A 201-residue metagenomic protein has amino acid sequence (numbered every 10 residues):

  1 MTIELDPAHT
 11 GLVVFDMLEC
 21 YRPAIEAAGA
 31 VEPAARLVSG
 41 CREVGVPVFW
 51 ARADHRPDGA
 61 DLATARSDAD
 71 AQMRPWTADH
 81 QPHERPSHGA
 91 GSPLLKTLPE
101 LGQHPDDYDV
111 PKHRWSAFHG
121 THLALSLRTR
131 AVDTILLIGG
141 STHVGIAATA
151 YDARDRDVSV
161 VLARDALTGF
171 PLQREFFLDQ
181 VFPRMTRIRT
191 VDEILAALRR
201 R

Functional and structural regions predicted by a protein language model:
M1-G11, R36-V44, D70-R201: Active-site-adjacent betaalpha module
F15-L18, A53: Short loop/turn segments at strand-loop or loop-helix junctions that form parts of catalytic or ligand-binding pockets
L18-A24: Short acidic, Gly/Ser-rich segments with clustered Asp/Glu that frequently serve as metal-coordination loops in enzyme
R22, D58, P171: Conserved protein kinase catalytic core
I25-C41: …and closely analogous acidic/polar surface helices at protein-protein or active-site interfaces in A-domain-like
C41-A60: Von Willebrand factor
G59-R74: Aromatic- and acidic-residue-enriched segments that line the glycan-binding/catalytic groove of carbohydrate-active
